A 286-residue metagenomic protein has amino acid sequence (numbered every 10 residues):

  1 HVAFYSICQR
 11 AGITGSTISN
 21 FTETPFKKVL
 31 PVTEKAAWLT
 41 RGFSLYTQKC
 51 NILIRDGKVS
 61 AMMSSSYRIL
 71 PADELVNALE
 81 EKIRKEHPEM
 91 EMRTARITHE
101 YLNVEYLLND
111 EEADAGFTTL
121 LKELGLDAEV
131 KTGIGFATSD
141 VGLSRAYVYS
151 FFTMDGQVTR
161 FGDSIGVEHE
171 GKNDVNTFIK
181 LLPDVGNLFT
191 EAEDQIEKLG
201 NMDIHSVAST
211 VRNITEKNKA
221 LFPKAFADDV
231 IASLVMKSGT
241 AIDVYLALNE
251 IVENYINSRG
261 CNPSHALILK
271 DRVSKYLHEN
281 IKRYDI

Functional and structural regions predicted by a protein language model:
H1-A78: Feature for intrinsically disordered/low-complexity regulatory segments and propeptides
I69-I286: Intrinsic disorder/low-complexity polar-acidic segments
